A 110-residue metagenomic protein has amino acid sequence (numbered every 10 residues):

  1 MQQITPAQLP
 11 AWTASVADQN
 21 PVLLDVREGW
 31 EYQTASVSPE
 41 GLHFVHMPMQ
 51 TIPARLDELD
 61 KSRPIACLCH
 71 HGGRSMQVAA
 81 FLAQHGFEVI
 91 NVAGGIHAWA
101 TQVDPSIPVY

Functional and structural regions predicted by a protein language model:
M1-P21, G29-P64, G73-Y110: Rhodanese-like catalytic fold shared by cysteine-dependent sulfurtransferases and DSP/PTP-type phosphatases
C67-C69: Short, surface-exposed ligand- or partner-binding patches at beta-edge/loop junctions that are enriched in aromatics
